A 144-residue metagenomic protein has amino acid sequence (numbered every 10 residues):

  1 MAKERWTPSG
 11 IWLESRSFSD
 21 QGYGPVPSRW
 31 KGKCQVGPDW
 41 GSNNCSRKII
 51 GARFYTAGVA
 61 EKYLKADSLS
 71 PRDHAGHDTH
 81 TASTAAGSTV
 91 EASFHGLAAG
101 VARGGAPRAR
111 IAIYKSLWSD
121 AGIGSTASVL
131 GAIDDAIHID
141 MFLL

Functional and structural regions predicted by a protein language model:
M1-S125, I139-F142: Subtilisin-like serine protease catalytic core
G124-A127, G131-A132: Catalytic-core regions of hydrolytic enzymes
G131-I139: Hydrophobic, small-residue-rich alpha-helical packing segments that form membrane-like cores
